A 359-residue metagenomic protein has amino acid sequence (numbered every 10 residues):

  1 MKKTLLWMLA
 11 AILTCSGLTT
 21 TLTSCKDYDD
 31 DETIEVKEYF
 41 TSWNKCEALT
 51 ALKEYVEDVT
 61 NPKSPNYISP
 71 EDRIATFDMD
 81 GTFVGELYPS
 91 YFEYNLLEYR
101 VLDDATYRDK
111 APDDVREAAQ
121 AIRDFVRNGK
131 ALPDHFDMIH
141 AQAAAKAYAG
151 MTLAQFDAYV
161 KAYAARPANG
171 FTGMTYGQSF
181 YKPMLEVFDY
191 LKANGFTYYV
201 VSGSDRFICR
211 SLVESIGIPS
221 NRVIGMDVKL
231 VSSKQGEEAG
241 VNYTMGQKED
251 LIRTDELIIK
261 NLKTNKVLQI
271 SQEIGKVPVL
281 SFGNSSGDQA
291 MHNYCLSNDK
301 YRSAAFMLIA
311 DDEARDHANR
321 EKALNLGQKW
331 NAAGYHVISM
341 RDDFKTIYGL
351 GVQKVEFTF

Functional and structural regions predicted by a protein language model:
M1-L9: Bacterial N-terminal signal peptides that target proteins for export
T4-L5, R127-N128, K263-T264: Short, flexible segments with low predicted structural confidence
C15-E35: Bacterial Sec-dependent N-terminal signal peptides
E32-A239: Alpha-helical substrate-recognition element adjacent to the catalytic core
E32-F40, A154-F359: C-terminal cap/substrate-recognition subdomain and adjoining C-terminal extension of metal-dependent phosphatase-like
